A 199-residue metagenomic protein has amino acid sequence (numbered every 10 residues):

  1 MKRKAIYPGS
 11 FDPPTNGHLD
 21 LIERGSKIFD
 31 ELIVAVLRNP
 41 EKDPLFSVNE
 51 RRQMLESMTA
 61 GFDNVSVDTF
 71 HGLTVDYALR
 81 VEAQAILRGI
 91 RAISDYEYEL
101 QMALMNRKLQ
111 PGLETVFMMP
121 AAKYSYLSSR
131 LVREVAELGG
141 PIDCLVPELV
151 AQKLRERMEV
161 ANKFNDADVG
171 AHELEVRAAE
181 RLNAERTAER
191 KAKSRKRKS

Functional and structural regions predicted by a protein language model:
M1-S199: Nucleotidyltransferase catalytic core that binds NTPs
